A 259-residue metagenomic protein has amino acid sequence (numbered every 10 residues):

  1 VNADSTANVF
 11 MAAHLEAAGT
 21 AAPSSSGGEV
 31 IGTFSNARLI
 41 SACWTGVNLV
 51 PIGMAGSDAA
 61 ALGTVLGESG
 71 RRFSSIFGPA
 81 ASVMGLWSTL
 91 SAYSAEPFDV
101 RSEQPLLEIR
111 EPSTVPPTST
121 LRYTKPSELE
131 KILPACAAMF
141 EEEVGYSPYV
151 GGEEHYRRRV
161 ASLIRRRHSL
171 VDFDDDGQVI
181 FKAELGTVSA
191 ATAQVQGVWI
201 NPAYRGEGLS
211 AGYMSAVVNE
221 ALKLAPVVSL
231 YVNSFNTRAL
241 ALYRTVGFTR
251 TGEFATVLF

Functional and structural regions predicted by a protein language model:
V1-M11, P112-Y149: Short amphipathic alpha-helix that is part of the acyltransferase structural core
S5, A12-G70, S75, D175 (+1 more regions): Conserved donor-binding loop and adjoining core beta-sheet/short helix segment in diverse acyl/aminoacyl transferases
S35-S119, V257: Acyl-donor-binding surface of acyltransferase catalytic domains
G56-V65, Q196-P202, G206-K223, L240-T245: Conserved acetyl-CoA-binding loop-helix of GNAT-fold acetyltransferases
F77-V83, P202, L230-A241, T256-F259: Conserved beta-strand-loop-alpha-helix junction that forms the acyl-donor binding cleft
A81-D99, A211, F235-G252: Conserved active-site alpha-helix within GNAT-family acetyltransferase domains
F140, V144-Q194: Extended mid-to-C-terminal alpha-helical interaction segments
V171-D174, G186-V188, E207-E220, Y231-N233 (+1 more regions): Recognition helices and adjacent regulatory flanks at domain boundaries
